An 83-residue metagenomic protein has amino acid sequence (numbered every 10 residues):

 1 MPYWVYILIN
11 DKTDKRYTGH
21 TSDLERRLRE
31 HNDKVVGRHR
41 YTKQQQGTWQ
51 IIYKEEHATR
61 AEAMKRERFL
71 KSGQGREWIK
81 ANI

Functional and structural regions predicted by a protein language model:
M1-V36, Q44-R76, A81-I83: GIY-YIG nuclease catalytic motif and its immediate N-terminal context
